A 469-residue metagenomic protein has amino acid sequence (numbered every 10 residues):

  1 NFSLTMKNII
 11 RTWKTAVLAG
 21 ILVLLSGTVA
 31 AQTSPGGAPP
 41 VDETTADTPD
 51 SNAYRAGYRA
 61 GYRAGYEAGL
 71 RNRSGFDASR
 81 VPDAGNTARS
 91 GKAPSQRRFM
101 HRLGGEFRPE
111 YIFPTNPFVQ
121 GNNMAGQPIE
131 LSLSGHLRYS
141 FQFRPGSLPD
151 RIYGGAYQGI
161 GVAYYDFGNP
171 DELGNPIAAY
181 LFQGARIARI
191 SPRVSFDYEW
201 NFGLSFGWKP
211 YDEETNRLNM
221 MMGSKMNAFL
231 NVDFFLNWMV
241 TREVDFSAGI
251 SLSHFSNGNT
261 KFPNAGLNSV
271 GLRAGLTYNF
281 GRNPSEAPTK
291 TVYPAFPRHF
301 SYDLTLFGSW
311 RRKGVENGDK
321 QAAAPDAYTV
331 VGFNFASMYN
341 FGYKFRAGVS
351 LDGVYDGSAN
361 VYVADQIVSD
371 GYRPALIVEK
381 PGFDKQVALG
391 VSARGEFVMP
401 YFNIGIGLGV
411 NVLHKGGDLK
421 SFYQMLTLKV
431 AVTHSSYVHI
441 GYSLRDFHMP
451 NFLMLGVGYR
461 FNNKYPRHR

Functional and structural regions predicted by a protein language model:
R97-L103, I152-Q158, P192-Y198, R242-F246 (+7 more regions): Outer-envelope beta-barrel architecture signal
F99, I129-G135, L173-A179, V194 (+8 more regions): Residues that define the transmembrane beta-barrel architecture of outer-membrane proteins
H101, F107-A125, P149-R151, E172 (+4 more regions): Outer-membrane beta-barrel translocator/channel fold
G105, G135-F141, L181-I187, W200-L204 (+8 more regions): Residues on the lipid-exposed face of transmembrane beta-strands in outer-membrane beta-barrel proteins
F107-F113, F141, V162-G168, F202-P210 (+8 more regions): Transmembrane beta-strands of outer-membrane beta-barrel pores
Y111-S134, D171-L173, R312-N334: Surface-exposed strand-loop-strand hairpins of Gram-negative outer-membrane beta-barrel proteins
F113, G146-L148, W238, R242-F246 (+5 more regions): Repeated loop/turn-to-beta-strand initiation elements of outer-membrane beta-barrel proteins
N268-T289, P450-R469: Outer-membrane beta-barrel "beta-signal"
